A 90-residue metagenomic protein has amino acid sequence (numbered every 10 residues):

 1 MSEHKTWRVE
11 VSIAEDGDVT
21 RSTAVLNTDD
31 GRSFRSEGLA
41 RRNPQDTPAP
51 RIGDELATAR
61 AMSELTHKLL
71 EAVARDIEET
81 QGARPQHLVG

Functional and structural regions predicted by a protein language model:
S2, D29-G31, P48, D54 (+1 more regions): A general, composition-driven signal for non-globular sequence regions
S2-T23, D46, L70-G90: C-terminal binding/interaction regions
E3-H4, S12, R35, L39 (+3 more regions): Long, contiguous binding/interaction regions
K5-R8, L26, R35, I52-L56: Aromatic-residue detector
T20-P50: A short, structured beta-strand/loop element
G38-A40, R51-E55, D76-E78, A83-P85: Short, charged/polar low-complexity linear motifs in solvent-exposed/disordered segments
D46-V73: Active-site- and interface-proximal helix/loop "cap" or "latch" segments in soluble metabolic and energy-transducing
